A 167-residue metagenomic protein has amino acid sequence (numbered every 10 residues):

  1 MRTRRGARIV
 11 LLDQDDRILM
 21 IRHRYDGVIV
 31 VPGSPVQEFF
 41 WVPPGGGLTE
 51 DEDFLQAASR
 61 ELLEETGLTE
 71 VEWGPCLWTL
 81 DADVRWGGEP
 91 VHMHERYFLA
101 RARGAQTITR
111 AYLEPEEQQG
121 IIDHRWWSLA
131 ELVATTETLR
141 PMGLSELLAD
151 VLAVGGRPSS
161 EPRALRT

Functional and structural regions predicted by a protein language model:
M1-V42, L55: N-terminal strand-loop-strand
I9, W73-C76: Generic preference for hydrophobic
D15, R24-Y25, L77, Y97 (+1 more regions): Short, flexible active-site-adjacent loop segments at beta-strand->alpha-helix junctions, enriched in small/polar
M20, P75-W78: A structural microfeature
Y25-D26, S34-P35, P90-V91, L113-E114 (+1 more regions): Short, glycine/charged-enriched secondary-structure capping and boundary segments
E38-W41, T107-T167: Nudix hydrolase/Nudix homology domain
G46-E72, L80-E137: Unchanged
